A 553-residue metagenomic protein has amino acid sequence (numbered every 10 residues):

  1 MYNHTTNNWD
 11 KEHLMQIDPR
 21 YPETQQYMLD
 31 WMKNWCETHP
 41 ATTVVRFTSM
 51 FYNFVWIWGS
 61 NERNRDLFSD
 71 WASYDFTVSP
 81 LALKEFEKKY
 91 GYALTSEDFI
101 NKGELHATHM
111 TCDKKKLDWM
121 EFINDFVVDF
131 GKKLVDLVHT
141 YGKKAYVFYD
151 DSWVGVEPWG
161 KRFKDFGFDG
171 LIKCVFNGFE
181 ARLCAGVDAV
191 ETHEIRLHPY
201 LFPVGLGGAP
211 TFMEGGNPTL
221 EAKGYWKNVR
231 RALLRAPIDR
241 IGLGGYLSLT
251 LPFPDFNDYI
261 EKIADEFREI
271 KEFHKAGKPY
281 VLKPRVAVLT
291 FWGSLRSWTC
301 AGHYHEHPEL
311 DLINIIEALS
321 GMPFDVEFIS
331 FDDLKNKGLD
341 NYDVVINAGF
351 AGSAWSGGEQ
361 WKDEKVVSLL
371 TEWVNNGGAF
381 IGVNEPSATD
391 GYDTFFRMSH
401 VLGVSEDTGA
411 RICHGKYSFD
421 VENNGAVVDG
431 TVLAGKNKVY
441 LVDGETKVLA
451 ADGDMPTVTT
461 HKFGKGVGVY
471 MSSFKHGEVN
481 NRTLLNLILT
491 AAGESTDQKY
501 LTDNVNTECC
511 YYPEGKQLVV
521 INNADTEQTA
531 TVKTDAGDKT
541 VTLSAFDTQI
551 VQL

Functional and structural regions predicted by a protein language model:
M1-F166, L183: Polysaccharide-binding and catalytic clefts of secreted carbohydrate-active enzymes
M1-F47, D129, D136, Y141 (+8 more regions): Mature N-terminal, pre-catalytic/accessory segment of carbohydrate-active enzymes
N34-R46, N228-I238, A318, M322: Catalytic domains of carbohydrate-active enzymes, especially glycoside hydrolases
R46-S49, F54-I57, H109-M110, V128-K132 (+9 more regions): Hydrophobic targeting/anchoring helices
W56-G59, R63-S69, W226, L247-V281 (+7 more regions): Extracellular ligand-binding/catalytic regions of CAZymes and related secreted enzymes and adhesion modules
G142-K143, N376-A379, G466: A short helix->loop->beta-strand "cap" motif at the edges of active sites that frequently abuts
E306-F395, Q528: Helical hinge/lid and interdomain linker segments adjacent to catalytic or ligand-binding clefts that mediate domain
G357-K438, V442-D443, A451, M455: A glycine-rich, often tryptophan-bearing local segment used as a flexible ligand/cofactor-contacting loop or short
